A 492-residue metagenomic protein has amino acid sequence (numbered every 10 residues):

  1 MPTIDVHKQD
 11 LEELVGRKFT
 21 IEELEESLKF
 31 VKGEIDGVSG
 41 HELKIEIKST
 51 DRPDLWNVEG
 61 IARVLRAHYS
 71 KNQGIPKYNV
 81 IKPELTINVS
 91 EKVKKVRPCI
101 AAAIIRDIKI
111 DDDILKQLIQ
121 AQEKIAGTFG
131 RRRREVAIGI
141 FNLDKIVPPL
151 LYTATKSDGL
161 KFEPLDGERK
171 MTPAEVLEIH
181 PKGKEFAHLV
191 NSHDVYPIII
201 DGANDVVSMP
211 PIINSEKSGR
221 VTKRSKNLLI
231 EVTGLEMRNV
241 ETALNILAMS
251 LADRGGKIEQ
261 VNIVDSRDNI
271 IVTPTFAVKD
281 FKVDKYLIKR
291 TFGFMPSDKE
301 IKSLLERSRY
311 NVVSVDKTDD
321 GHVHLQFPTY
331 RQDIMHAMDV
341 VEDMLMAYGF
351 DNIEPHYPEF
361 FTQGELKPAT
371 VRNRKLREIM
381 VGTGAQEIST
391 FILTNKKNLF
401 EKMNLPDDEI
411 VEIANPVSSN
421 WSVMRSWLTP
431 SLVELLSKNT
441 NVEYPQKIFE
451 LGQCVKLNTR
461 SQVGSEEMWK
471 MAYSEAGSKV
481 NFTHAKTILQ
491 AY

Functional and structural regions predicted by a protein language model:
P2-E13, F19-G37, H41-K44, K48-A102 (+3 more regions): Extended, well-folded interaction surfaces typified by the phenylalanyl-tRNA synthetase beta subunit core
H68-S70, A101-D280, R290, Q386-Y492: TRNA-recognition modules of translation machinery and tRNA-sensing kinases, especially anticodon-binding
